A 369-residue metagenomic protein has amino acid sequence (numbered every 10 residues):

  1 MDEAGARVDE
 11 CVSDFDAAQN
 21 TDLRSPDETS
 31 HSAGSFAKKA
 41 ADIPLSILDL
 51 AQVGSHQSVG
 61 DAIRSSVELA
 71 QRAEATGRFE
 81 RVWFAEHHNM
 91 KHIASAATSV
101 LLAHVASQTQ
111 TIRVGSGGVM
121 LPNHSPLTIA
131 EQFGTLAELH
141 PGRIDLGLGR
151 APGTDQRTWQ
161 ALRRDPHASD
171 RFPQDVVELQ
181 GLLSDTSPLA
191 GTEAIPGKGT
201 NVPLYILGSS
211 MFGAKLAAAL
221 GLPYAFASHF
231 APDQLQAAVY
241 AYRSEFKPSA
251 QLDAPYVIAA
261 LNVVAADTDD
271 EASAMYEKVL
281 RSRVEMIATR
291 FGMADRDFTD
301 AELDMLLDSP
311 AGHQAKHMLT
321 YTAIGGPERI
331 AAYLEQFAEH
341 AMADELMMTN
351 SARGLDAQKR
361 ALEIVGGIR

Functional and structural regions predicted by a protein language model:
D2-I112: N-terminal beta1-alpha1-beta2 module of alpha/beta enzyme domains
D22-A41, P166-A194, Q234-A343: An alpha-helical appendage that flanks or caps ligand/catalytic pockets
K39-P44, G77-R81, T109-V114, H140-D145 (+4 more regions): Short, well-ordered coil/turn segments that N-cap beta-strands
A40-V59, P122-S184, Y224, P232: Flexible, glycine-rich active-site loops centered on histidine and acidic residues that chelate a metal or position
L45, E86, V105, L136 (+4 more regions): Conserved, mostly hydrophobic/aromatic
L45-D49, V82-F84, V114-S116, I144-L148 (+4 more regions): Hydrophobic faces of well-ordered beta-strands that scaffold small-molecule active sites in alpha/beta enzyme cores
D49-R64, V119-P126, N201-G208, M318-P327: Active-site mouth loops of central-metabolism enzymes
A168, A237-Y242, Q358-R369: C-terminal helical cap(s) of enzyme catalytic domains, especially alpha/beta-barrels
